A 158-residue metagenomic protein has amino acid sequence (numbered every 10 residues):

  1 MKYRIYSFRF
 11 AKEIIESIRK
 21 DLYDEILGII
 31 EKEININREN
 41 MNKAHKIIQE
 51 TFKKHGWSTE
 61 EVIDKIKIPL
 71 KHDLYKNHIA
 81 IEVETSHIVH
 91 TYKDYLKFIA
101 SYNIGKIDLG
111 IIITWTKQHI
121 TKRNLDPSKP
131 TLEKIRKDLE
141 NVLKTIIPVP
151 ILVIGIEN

Functional and structural regions predicted by a protein language model:
M1-I66: Acidic-basic catalytic patches of nuclease active cores, encompassing PD-(D/E)XK and other metal-cofactor nuclease
I66-P69, V83-E84: PLD-like (HKD) phosphodiesterase/transphosphatidyltransferase domain
L70-A80, G105: Active-site beta-strand-loop-beta-strand hairpin of nuclease catalytic cores that positions key catalytic residues
V83-Y95: Active-site-adjacent loop/helix micro-motif of nuclease/hydrolase catalytic cores
D94-L109: Short secondary-structure subsegments characteristic of cysteine-rich extracellular domains
I111-W115: Short internal beta-strands
K117-N158: Domain-level recognition of nuclease-like catalytic cores that cleave nucleotide substrates
